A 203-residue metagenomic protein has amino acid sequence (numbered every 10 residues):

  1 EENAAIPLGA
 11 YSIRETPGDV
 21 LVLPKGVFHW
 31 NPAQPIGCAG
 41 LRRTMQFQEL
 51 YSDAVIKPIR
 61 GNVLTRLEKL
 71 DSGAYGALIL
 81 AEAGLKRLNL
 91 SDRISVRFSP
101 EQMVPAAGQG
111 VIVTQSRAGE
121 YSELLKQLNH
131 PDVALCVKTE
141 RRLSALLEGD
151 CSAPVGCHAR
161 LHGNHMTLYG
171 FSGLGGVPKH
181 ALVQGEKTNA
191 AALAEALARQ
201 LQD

Functional and structural regions predicted by a protein language model:
E1-D53: A conserved helix-loop-strand patch within extracytoplasmic ligand-binding domains of the periplasmic binding
T44, E49-D203: Small-molecule-sensing regulatory modules
